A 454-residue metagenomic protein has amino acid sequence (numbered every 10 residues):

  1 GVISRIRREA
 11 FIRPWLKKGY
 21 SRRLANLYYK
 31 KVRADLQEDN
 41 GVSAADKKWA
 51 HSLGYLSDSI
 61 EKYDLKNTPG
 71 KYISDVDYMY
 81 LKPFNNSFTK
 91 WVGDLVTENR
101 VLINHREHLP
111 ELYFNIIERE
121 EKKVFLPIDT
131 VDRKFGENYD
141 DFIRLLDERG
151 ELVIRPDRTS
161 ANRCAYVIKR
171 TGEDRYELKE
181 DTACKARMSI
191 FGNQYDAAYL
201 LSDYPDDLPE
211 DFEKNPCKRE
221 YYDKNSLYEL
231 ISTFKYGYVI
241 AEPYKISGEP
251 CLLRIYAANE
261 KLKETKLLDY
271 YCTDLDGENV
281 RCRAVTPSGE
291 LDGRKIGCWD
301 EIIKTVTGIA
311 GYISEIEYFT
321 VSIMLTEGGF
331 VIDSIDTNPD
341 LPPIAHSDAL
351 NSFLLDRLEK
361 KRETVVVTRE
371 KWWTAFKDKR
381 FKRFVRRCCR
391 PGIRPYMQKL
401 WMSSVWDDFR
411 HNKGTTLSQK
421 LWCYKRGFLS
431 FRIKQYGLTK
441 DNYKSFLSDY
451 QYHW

Functional and structural regions predicted by a protein language model:
I3-D147, T159-S160, F384, C388-W454: Conserved N-proximal alpha/beta basic substrate-recognition cap immediately N-terminal to, or forming the N-lobe
K71, V76-Y78, N86, P216-V239 (+2 more regions): Alpha-helix-centered segments that form part of catalytic cores
W91, H108-F114, L152-P156, V167 (+2 more regions): A structural signal for short, well-ordered beta-strand segments and their strand-loop junctions that often border
E98, N138-D141, S226, I240 (+1 more regions): Short, hydrophobic/aromatic alpha-helical segments in well-folded domains
D147-L152, D157-R158, R163-V285: Phosphate-binding site of ATP-dependent enzymes
R254-Y256, T320-M324: Short, surface-exposed charged micro-motifs
S288-Y318, L325-L417, L421-F428, R432 (+1 more regions): C-terminal active-site "lid" helix and adjoining low-complexity regulatory extension at the edge of ATP-using catalytic
